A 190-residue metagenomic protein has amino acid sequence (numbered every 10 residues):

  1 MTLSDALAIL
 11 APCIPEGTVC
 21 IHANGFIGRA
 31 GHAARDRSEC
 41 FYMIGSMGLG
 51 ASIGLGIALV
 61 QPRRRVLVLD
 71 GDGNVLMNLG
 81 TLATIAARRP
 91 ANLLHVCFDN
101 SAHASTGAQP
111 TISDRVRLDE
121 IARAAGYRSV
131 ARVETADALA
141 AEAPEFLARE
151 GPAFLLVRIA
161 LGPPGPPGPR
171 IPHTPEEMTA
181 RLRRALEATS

Functional and structural regions predicted by a protein language model:
M1-M47: Active-site diphosphate/adenylate-binding microenvironment
T18-C20, R64-V68, L93, R149-V157: Generic beta-sheet signal
N24-I27, N100-A102, R158-P163: Glycine-rich beta-alpha junction loops
A30-D99: Thiamine diphosphate
H32-A34, T106-P110, P166-R170: Short acidic, glycine/serine/threonine-rich loops at helix termini
F98-A108: Long, charge-dense
P110-E142: Conserved thiamine diphosphate
R149-S190: Glycine/aspartate-rich loop-and-adjacent alpha/beta segment that forms the canonical ThDP
